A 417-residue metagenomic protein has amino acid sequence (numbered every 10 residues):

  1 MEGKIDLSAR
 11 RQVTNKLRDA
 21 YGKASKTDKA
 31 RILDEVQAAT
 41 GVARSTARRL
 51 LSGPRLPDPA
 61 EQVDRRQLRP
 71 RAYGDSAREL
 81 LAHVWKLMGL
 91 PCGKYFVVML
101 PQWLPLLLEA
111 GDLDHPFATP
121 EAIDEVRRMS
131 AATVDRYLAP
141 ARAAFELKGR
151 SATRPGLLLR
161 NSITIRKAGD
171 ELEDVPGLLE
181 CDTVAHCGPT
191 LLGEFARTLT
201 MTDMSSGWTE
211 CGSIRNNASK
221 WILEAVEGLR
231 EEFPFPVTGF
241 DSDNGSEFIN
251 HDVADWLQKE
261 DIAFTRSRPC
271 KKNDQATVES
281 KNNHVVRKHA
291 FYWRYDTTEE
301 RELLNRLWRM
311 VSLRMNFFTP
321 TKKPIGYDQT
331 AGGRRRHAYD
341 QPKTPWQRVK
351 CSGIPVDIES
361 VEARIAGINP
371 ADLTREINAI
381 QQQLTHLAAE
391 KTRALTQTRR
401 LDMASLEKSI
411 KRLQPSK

Functional and structural regions predicted by a protein language model:
M1-G239, N244-K272, T277-K417: Secondary-structure boundary/capping micro-motif
